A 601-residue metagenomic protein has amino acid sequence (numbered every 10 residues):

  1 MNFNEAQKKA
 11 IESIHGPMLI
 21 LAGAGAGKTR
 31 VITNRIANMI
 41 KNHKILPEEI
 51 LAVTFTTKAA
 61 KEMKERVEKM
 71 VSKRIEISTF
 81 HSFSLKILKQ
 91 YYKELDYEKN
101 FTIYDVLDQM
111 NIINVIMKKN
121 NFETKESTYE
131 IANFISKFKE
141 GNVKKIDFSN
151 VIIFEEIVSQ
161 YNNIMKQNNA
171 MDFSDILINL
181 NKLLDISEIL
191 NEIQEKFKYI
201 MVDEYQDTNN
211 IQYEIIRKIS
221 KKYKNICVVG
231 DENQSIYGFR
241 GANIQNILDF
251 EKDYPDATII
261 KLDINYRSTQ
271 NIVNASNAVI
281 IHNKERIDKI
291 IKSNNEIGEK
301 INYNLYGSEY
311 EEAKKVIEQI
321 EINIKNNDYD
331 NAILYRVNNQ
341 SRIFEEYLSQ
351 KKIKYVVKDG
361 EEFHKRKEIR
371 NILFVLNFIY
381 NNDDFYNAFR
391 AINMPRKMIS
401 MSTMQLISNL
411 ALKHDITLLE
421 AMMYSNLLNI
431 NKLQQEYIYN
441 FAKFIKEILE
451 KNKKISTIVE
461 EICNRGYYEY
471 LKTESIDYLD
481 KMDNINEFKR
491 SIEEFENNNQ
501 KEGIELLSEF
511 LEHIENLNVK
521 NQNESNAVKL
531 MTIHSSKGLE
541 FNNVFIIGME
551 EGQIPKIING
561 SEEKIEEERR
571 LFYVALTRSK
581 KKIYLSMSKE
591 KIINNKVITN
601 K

Functional and structural regions predicted by a protein language model:
M1-H15, I211: N-terminal pre-P-loop "Q-motif" helix
F3, A52, I77, V228 (+2 more regions): Conserved SAM-binding loop
H15-M18, G23, A37-F197, K224 (+9 more regions): A basic/glycine-biased coupling hinge at the interface between accessory DNA-binding modules
G16, I45-E49, K222-N225, D231-N233 (+8 more regions): Short glycine-/polar-rich loops that comprise or flank the Walker A/P-loop and associated switch/sensor motifs
I20, A24-I32, P255-T258, D263-K354 (+3 more regions): Helicase P-loop NTPase motor core
A26, V202, Q206-H282, I290-N294 (+2 more regions): Conserved helicase motor core of SF1/SF2 NTP-dependent helicases
F83-Y91, N233-G238, R267, D359-Y380: Short alpha-helix plus adjacent loop in nuclease-associated cores
D147, E345-Y347, L373-K601: Conserved helicase C-terminal RecA-like lobe
